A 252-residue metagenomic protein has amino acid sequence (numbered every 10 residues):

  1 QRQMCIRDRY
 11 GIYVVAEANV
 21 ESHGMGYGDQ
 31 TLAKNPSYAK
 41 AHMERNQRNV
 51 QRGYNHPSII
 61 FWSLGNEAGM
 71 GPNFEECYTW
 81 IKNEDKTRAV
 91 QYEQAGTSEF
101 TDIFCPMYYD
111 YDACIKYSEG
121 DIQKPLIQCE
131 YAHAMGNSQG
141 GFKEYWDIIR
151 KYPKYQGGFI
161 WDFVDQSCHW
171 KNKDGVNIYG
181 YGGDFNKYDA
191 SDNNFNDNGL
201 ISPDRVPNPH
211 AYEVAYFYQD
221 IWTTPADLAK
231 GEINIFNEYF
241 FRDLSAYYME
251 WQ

Functional and structural regions predicted by a protein language model:
Q1-Q3, D8-N234, Y239-E250: Extended substrate-binding grooves/exosites of carbohydrate-active enzymes
